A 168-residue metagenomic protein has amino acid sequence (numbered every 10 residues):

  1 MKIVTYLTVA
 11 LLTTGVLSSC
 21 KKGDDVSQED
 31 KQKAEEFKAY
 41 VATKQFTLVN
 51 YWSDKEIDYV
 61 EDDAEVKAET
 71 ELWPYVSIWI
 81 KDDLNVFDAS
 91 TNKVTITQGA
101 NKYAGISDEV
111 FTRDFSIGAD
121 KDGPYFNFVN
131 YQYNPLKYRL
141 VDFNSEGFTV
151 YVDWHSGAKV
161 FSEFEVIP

Functional and structural regions predicted by a protein language model:
K2-V9: Sec-dependent signal peptide recognition, specifically the positively charged N-region followed immediately by
I3, T14-Q45, P168: Bacterial Sec-dependent N-terminal signal peptides
E35-L72, V76, F115-I117: Tryptophan-anchored aromatic micro-motifs
L48-D54, P135-F143, V166: A structural signal for short, hydrophobic beta-strand segments that form beta-sheets in beta-rich/all-beta domains
N50-S53, T97-G99, F128-N130, Y151-H155: Beta-turn initiation residues at beta-strand->coil junctions
K55-I57, N101-S107, A158: Short, cysteine-centered beta-strand-loop-beta hairpins and adjacent loop/turn segments enriched in charged/polar
S77-S145: Contiguous, well-ordered beta-strand patches that form the walls/edges of small beta-barrel/beta-sandwich domains
T112-D114, G147-P168: Edge beta-strand at a domain terminus
